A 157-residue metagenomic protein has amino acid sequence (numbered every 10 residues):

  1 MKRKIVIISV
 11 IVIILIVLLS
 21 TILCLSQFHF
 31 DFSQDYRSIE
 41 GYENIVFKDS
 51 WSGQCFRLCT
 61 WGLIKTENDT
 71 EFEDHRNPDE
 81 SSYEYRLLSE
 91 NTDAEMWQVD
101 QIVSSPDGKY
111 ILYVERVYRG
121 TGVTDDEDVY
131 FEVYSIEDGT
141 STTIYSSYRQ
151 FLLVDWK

Functional and structural regions predicted by a protein language model:
K2-K157: Sequence signature of WD/YWTD-type beta-propeller architectures
